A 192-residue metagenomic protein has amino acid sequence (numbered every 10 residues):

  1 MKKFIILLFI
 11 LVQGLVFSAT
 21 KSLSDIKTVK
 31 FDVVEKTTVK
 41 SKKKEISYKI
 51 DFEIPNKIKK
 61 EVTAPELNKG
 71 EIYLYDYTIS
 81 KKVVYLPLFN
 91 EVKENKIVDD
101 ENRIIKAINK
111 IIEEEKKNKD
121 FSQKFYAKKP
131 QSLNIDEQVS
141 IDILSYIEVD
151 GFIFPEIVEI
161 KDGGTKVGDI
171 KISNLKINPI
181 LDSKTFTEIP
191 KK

Functional and structural regions predicted by a protein language model:
F4-Q13: Sec-dependent N-terminal signal peptides
S18-D25, K36-T37, K43-E45, E66-N68 (+2 more regions): Non-transmembrane domains of secretory- and envelope-associated proteins
I26-D32, P55-E61, Y126-L133, G151-I157: Short, hydrophobic/aromatic-rich segments at coil-to-beta transitions
K27-N56: N-terminal targeting signals for Sec/Tat export/insertion, comprising classic cleavable signal peptides
K49-N109: An acidic-aromatic
D51-F52, I72-T78, I97, S122-A127 (+2 more regions): Aromatic-rich beta-strand edge motifs centered on tyrosine
V84-Q138, L144-Y146: Surface-exposed, polar helix/loop patches in the mature regions of secreted/periplasmic/lumenal proteins that form
